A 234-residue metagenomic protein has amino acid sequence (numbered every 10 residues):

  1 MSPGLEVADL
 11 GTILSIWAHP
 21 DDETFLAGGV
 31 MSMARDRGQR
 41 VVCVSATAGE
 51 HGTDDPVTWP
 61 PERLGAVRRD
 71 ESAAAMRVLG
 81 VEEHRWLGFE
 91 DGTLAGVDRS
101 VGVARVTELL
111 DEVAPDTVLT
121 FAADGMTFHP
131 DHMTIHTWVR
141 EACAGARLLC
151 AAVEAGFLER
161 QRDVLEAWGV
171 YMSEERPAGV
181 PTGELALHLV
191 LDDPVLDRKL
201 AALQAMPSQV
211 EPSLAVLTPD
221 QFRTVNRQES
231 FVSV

Functional and structural regions predicted by a protein language model:
M1-A114, E141, V232: Active-site rim/loop-helix segments in enzyme catalytic domains that contact anionic ligands
M1-L14, G92, G96-V234: Metal-dependent de-N-acetylase/amidase catalytic core
